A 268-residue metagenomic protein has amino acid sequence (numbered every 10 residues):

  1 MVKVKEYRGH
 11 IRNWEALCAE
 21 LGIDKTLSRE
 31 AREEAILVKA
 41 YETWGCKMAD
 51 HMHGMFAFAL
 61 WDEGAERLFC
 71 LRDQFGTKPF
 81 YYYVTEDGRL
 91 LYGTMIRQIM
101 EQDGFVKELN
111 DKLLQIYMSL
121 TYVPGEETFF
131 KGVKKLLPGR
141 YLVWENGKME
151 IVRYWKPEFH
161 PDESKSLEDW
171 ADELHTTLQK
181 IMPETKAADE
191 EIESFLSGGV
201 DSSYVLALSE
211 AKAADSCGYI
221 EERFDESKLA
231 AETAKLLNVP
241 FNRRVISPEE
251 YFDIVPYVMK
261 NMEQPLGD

Functional and structural regions predicted by a protein language model:
M1, A19, T233: Short acidic/glycine-rich loops and adjacent helix/strand connectors that line catalytic pockets where negatively
M1-E6, M55-A59, P124-K135, P183-E184: Acidic loop->beta-strand submotif enriched in PP2C/PPM serine/threonine phosphatases
E6-F75, V84, E168-A188, S194-F195: Conserved short alpha-helical segments that host acidic/polar catalytic motifs at enzyme active sites
W14-E34, W61-K165: N-terminal segments that mediate ammonia production and transfer in glutamine-dependent amidotransferase systems
S28-R29, M48-D50, V106, I192 (+2 more regions): Short, surface-exposed helix-loop/turn micro-motifs enriched in polar/charged residues
A40, L114-M118, V258-M259: Short alpha-helical scaffolding segments that buttress acidic/His motifs in well-ordered protein cores
C46-K47, K134, W144, N238: Acyltransferase
E63-D87, F159-D268: ATP-dependent adenylate-handling active sites, centered on carboxylate activation for C-N bond formation
